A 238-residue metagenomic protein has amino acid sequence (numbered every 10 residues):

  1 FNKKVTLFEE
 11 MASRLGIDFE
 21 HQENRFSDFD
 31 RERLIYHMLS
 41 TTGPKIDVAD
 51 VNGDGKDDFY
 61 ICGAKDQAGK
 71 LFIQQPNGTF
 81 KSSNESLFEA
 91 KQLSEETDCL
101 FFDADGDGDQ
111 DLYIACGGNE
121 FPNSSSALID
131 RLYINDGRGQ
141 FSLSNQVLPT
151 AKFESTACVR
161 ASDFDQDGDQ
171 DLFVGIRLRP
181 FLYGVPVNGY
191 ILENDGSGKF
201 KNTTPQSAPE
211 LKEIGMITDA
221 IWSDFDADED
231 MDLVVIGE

Functional and structural regions predicted by a protein language model:
F1-T41, I73-S94, R131-E154, L192-G215: Blade-edge motifs of beta-propeller repeat domains
F8, I46, G69-L71, L112 (+3 more regions): Hydrophobic beta-strand positions in blades of beta-propellers and related beta-sheet-rich domains
T42-G53, I73, E95-G106, I134 (+4 more regions): Beta-propeller blade termini
D58-G63, L112-C116, L172-I176, D232-G237: Hydrophobic beta-strand segments that make up the repeating blades of beta-propeller and related beta-repeat
Y60-F80: Beta-propeller domains
A64-Q67, P122-L128, F181-V187, E238: Short, solvent-exposed loop/turn segments at conserved positions within beta-propeller repeat blades
F101-N135, F153-Q166, Q170: Hydrophobic or amphipathic alpha-helical targeting/insertion segments
G189-I191, T203-E238: Internal metal/ion-chelating core segments
